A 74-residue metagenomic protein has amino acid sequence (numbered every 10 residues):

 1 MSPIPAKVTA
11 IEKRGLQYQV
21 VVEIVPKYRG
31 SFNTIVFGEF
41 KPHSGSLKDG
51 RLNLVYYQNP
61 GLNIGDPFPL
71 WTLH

Functional and structural regions predicted by a protein language model:
M1-K7: Short coil-to-beta-strand transition motifs
T9-I11, P42-S46, W71: Short, exposed beta-strand/loop patches in secreted or surface proteins that constitute
I11-K13, K27: Residue-level recognition of beta-strand microenvironments
G15-V21: Short aromatic-glycine-enriched beta-strand elements
V21, P26-L62: Acidic, low-complexity, intrinsically disordered interaction modules
Q58-P60, W71-H74: Short, charged beta-turn/beta-strand-edge "cap" motif at the junction between a beta-strand and an adjacent loop
G65-F68: Short coil-to-beta transition motif at edge beta-strands of beta-rich domains
